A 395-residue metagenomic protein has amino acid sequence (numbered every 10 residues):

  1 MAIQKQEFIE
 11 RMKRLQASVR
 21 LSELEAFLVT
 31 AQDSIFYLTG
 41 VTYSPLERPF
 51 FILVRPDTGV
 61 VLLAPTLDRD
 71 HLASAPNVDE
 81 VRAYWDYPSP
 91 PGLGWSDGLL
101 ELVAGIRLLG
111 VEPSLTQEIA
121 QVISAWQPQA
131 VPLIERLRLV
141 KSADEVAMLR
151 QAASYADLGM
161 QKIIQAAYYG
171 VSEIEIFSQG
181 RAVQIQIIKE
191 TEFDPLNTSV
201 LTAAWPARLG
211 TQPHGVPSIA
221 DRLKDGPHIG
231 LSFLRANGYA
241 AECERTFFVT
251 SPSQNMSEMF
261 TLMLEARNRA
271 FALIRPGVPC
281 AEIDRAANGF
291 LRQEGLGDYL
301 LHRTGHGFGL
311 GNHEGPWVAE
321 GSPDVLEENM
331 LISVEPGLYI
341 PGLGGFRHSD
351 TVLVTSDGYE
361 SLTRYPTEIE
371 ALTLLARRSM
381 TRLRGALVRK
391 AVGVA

Functional and structural regions predicted by a protein language model:
M1-A395: Active-site neighborhoods and metal-handling regions in enzymes and metal-associated proteins
